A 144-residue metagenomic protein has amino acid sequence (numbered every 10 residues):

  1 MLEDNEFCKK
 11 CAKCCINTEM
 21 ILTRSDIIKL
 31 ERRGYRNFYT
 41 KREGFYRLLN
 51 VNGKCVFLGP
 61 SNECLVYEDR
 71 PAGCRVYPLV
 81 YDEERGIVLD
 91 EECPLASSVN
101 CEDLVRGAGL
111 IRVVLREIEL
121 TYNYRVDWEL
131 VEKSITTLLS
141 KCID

Functional and structural regions predicted by a protein language model:
M1-D144: Short loop/turn segments that flank or connect secondary-structure elements
